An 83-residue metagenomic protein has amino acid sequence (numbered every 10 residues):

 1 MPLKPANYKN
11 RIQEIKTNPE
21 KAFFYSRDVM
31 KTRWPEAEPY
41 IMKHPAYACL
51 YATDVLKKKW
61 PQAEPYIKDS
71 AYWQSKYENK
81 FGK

Functional and structural regions predicted by a protein language model:
M1-K83: Alpha-helical scaffold segments
